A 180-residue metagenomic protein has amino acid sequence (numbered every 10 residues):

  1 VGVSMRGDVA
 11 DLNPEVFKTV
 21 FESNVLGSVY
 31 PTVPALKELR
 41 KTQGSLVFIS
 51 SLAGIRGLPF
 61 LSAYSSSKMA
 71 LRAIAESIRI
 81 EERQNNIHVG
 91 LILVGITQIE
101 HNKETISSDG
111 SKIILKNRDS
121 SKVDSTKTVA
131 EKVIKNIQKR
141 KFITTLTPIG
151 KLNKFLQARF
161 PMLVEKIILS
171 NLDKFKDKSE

Functional and structural regions predicted by a protein language model:
V1-M5: Conserved NAD(P)H cofactor-binding loop of Rossmann-fold oxidoreductase domains
D8-V9, N13-K18: Substrate-binding pocket helix/loop in short-chain dehydrogenase/reductase
A10, R56-S62: Active-site loop immediately N-terminal to the catalytic Tyr-X3-Lys motif of short-chain dehydrogenase/reductase
T32, S67: Active-site helix of classical SDR
S51: Residue(s) in the substrate-gating loop at a strand-loop-helix junction that position the organic substrate next
R56, S77-H88: Active-site-adjacent segment of SDR/Rossmann-fold oxidoreductases
Q84-P148: SDR active-site lid
